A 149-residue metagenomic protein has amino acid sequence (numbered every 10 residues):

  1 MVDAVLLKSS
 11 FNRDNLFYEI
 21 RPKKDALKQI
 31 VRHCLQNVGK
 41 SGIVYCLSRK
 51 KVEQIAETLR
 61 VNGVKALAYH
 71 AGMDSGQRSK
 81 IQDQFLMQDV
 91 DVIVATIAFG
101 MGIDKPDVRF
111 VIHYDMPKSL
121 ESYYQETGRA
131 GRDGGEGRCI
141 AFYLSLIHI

Functional and structural regions predicted by a protein language model:
M1-I147: Helicase motor core with emphasis on the C-terminal RecA-like subdomain
